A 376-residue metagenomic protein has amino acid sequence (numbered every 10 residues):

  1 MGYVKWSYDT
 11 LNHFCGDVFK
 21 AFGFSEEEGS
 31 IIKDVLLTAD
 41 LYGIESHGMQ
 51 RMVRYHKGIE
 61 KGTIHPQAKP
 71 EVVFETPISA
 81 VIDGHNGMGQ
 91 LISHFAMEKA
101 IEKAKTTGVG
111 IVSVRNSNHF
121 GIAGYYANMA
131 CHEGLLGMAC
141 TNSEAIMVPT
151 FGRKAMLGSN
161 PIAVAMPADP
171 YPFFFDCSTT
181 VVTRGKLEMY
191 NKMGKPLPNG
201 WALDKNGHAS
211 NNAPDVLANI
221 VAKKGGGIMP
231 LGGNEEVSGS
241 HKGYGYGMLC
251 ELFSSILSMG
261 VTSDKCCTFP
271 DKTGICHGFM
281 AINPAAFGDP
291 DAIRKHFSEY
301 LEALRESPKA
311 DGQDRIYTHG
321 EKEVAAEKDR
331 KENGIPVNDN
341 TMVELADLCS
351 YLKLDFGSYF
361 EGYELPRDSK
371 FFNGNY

Functional and structural regions predicted by a protein language model:
M1-Y8, H13-I32, L37-T38, E45-P66 (+3 more regions): Acidic, glycine/proline-rich low-complexity segments that act as flexible tails and inter-domain linkers
G2-F14, L252, L257, T262-Y376: Catalytic-core signal marking the mid-to-C-terminal active-site face
H47-I101: Active-site cofactor/substrate anionic-group-binding motifs, chiefly glycine- and Lys/Arg-rich phosphate-binding loops
V73-D83, H94-G110, S210-G232: Residues forming anionic-ligand binding surfaces in small-molecule and nucleic-acid pockets of primarily soluble enzymes
S79-D169, C177-S178: A generic, well-ordered mixed alpha/beta core segment in the N-terminal half of proteins
M147-V221: Phosphate/diphosphate-binding glycine-rich loops and adjacent basic-rich segments that engage nucleotide
P196-C266: Secondary-shell segments that build the walls of catalytic and ion/ligand-binding clefts
